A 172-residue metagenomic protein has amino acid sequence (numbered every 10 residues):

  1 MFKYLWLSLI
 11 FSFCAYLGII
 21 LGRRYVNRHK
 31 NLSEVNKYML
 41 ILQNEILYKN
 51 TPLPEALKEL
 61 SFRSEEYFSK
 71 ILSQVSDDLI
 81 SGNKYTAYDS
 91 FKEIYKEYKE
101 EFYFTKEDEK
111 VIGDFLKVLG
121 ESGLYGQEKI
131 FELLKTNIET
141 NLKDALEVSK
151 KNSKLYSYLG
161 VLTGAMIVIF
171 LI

Functional and structural regions predicted by a protein language model:
M1-K3: N-terminal hydrophobic targeting signals that begin at the initiator methionine
W6-I80: Juxtamembrane/interface alpha-helical elements of multi-pass membrane proteins
L7-L17, D144-I172: Bilayer-spanning, highly hydrophobic alpha-helical transmembrane segments
K30, F104-E107, I130: A generic short alpha-helical patch detector that favors 3-5-residue windows in or near N-terminal regions
E34, I41, E59, V111 (+2 more regions): Charged, amphipathic alpha-helical oligomerization/scaffolding segments
E45, T51-Y125: Glycine- and small-hydrophobic-enriched helix-loop-helix hairpins
G120-V161: Membrane-interface, cytosolic juxtamembrane amphipathic helix immediately N-terminal to a transmembrane helix, enriched
